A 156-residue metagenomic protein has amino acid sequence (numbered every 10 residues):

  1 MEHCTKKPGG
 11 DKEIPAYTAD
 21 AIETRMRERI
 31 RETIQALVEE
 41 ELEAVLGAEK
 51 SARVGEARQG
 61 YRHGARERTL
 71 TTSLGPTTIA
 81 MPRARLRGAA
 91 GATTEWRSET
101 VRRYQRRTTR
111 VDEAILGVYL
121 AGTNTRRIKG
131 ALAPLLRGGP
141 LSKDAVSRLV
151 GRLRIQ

Functional and structural regions predicted by a protein language model:
M1-E40, A44, R107: Residue-centric detector for conserved, function-critical "anchor" positions in compact interaction modules
K12-A19, G60-Y119, L141-K143, G151: Basic, short loop/linker segments at the boundary and entry of helix-turn-helix/winged-helix-like folds
I30, L120, R137-G138: Amphipathic alpha-helical interaction elements
V38, I115, I128, V146: Residue-level signature of catalytic and energy-coupling elements of molecular machines, predominantly ATP/GTP-dependent
A44-Q59, I155-Q156: Active-site phosphate-binding and catalytic loops of NTP-dependent enzymes
R126-G138: DNA-recognition alpha helix
R148-Q156: Short, basic alpha-helical nucleic acid-contact segments in DNA-binding proteins and DNA transaction factors
